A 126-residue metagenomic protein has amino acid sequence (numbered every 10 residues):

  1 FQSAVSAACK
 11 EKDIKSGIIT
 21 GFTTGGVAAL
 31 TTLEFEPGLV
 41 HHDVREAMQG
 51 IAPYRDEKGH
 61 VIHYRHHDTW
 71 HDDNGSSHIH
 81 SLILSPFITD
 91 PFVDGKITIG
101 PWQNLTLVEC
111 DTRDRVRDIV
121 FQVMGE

Functional and structural regions predicted by a protein language model:
F1-E126: Active-site histidine-anchored catalytic micro-motif
